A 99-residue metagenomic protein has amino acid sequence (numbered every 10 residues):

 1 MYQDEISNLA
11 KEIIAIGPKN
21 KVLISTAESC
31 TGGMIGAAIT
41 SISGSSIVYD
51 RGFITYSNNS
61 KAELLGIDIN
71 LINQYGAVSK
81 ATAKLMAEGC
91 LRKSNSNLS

Functional and structural regions predicted by a protein language model:
M1-S99: Short alpha-helical segments enriched in small residues
